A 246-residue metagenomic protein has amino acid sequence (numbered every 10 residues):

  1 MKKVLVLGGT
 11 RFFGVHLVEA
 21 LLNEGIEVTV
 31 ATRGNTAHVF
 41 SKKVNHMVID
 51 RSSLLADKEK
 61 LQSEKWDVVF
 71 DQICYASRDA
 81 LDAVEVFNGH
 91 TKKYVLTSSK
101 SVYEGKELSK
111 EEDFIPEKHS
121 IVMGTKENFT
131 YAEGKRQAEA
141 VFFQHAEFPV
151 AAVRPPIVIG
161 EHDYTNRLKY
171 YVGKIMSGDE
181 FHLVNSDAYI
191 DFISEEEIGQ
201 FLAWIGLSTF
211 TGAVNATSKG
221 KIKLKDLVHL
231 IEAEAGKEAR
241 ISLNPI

Functional and structural regions predicted by a protein language model:
V4-E24: N-terminal Rossmann NAD(P)H-binding glycine-rich loop of SDR-like oxidoreductase domains
E27-R33: Conserved glycine-rich Rossmann-like NAD(P)H-binding loop of the short-chain dehydrogenase/reductase
G34, K100, G220: Residues in the short beta-alpha loop(s) of Rossmann-like NAD(P)-binding domains
A37-T91, L96, V102-E104: NAD(P)H-binding glycine-rich loop region in Rossmannoid oxidoreductase-like domains and their noncatalytic homologs
D82-R136, A151: Conserved Rossmann-fold NAD(P)-dependent oxidoreductase catalytic core, especially the SDR/UDP-sugar
E139-E161: Conserved beta-loop-beta element that borders a ligand/cofactor-binding pocket
T165-Y171, V184-G206, G212: Substrate-positioning beta->alpha
W204-I246: Mid/C-terminal beta-alpha module of Rossmann-like enzyme folds, strongest in SDR-family dehydrogenases/epimerases
